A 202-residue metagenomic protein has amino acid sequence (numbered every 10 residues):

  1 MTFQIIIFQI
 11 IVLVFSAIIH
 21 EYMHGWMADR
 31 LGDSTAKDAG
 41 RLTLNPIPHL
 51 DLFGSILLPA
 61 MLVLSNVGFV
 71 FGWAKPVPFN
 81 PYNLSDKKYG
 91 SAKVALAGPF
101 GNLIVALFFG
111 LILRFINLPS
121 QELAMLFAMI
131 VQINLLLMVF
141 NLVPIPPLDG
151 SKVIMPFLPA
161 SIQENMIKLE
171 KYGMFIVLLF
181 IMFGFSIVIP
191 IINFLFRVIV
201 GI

Functional and structural regions predicted by a protein language model:
M1-I202: Hydrophobic transmembrane alpha-helices and their immediate loop junctions in multi-pass integral membrane proteins
